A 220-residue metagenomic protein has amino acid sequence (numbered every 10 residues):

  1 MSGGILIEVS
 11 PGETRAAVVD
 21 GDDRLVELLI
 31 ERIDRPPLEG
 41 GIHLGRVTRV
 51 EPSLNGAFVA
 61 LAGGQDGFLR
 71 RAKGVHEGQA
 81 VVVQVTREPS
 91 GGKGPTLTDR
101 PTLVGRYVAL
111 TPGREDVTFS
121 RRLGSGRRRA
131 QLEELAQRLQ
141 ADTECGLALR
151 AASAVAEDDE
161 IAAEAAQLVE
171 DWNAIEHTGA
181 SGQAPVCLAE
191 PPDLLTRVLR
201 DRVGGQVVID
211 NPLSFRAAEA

Functional and structural regions predicted by a protein language model:
M1-A220: Single-stranded RNA-binding surfaces
